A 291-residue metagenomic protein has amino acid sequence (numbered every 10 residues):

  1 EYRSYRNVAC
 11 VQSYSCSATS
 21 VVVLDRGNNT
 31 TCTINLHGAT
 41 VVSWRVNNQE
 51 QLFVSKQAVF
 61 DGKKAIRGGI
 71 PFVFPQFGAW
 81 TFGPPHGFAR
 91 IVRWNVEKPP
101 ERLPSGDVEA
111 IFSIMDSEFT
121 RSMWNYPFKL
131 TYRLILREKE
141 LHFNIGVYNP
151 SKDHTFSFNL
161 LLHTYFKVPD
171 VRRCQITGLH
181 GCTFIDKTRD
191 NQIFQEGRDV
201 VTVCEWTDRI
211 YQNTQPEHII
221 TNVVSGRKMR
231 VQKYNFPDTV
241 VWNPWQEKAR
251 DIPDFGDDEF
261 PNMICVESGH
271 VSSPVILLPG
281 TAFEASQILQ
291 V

Functional and structural regions predicted by a protein language model:
E1-N28, H37, V46-N47, M115-R121 (+2 more regions): Beta-strand-rich recognition/accessory modules
E1-V22, Q51-S55, D61-G62, P75 (+2 more regions): Membrane-protein biogenesis/insertion across secretory and organellar systems
V22, C32, A110-F112, L130-Y132 (+4 more regions): Hydrophobic residues positioned within well-ordered beta-strands of beta-sheet architectures
G27-G87: Acidic-aromatic substrate-binding/catalytic surfaces of carbohydrate-active enzymes
I34, I145-S151, V291: Asparagine-centered strand-capping/turn motif at beta-strand->loop junctions
P84-E138: Extended, loop-rich substrate-binding clefts of extracytoplasmic carbohydrate-active enzymes
R137-E140, S151: Beta-rich strand-turn-strand
D153-F158, Y165-V240: Active-site/ligand-binding surface loops and adjacent short beta/alpha elements that line catalytic pockets across
